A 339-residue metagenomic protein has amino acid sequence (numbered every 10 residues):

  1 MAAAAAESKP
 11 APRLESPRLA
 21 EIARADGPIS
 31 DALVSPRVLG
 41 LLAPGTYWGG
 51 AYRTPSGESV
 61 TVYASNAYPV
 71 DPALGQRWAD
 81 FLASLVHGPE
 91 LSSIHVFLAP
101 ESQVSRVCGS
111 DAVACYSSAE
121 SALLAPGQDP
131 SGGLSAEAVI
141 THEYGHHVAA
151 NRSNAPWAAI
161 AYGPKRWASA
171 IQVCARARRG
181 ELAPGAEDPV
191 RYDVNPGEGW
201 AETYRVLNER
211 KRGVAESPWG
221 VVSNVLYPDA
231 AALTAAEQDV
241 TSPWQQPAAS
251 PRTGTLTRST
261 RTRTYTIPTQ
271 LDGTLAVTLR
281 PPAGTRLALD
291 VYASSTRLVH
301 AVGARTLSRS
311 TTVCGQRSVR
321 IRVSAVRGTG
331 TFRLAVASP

Functional and structural regions predicted by a protein language model:
T54-S118: Auxiliary, metal-adjacent structural segments of Zn-dependent hydrolase domains
A122-T141, P189-Y192: Short pre-active-site segment immediately N-terminal to the catalytic Zn-binding motif
Y144-G163, W200, E209-G213: Catalytic Zn2+-binding segment of zinc metalloproteases
W167-S250: Metalloprotease/metallohydrolase-associated module, dominated by Zn2+-dependent proteases
S242-T274, P282-G284, G303-R305, S338-P339: Non-catalytic extracellular/lumenal accessory regions of secreted precursors
R286-T296: Short, surface-exposed beta-strand/strand-loop-strand elements in extracellular ectodomains
L287, R322, V326-P339: Edge beta-strands of jelly-roll/beta-sandwich modules across compartments, strongly enriched in secreted/luminal
A304-G315: Beta-sandwich interaction modules
